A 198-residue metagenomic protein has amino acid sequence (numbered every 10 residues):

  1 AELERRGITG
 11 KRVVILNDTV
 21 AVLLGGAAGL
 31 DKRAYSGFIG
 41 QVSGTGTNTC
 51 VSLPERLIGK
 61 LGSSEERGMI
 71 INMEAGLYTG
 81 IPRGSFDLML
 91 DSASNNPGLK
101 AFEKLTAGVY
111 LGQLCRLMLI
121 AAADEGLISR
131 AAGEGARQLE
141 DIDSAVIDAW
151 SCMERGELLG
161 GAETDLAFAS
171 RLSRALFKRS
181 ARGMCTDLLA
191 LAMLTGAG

Functional and structural regions predicted by a protein language model:
A1-P82, A93-A121: Phosphate-binding/catalytic loop of phosphoryl-transfer enzymes
E4, A27-G29, E65, R83 (+1 more regions): ATP-binding/phosphotransfer module of carbohydrate and carboxylate kinases, centering on a glycine-rich
